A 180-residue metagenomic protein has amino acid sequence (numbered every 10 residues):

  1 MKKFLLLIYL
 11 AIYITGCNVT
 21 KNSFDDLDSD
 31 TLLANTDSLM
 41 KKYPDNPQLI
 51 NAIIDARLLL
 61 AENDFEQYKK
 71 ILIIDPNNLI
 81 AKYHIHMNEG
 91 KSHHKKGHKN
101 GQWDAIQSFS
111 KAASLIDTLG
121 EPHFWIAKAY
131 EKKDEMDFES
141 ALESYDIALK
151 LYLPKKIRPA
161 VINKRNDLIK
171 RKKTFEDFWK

Functional and structural regions predicted by a protein language model:
F4-Y13: Sec-dependent N-terminal signal peptides
C17-E62: N-terminal leader/linker segments that initiate helical-solenoid repeat arrays
D28-L33, L60-K70, K95-S108, M136-S144: Structural signature of tandem alpha-helical TPR/SEL1-like repeats, specifically the intra-repeat loop/turn
A52, H84, N88, W125 (+1 more regions): Canonical tetratricopeptide repeat
A56, I85-N88, S92, A129 (+1 more regions): TPR/TPR-like alpha-solenoid repeats
L58, I73-P122, K132: Alpha-helical adaptor scaffolds
L142, I147-K180: Terminal, low-structured helical/coil segments at or just beyond the last alpha-helical repeat
